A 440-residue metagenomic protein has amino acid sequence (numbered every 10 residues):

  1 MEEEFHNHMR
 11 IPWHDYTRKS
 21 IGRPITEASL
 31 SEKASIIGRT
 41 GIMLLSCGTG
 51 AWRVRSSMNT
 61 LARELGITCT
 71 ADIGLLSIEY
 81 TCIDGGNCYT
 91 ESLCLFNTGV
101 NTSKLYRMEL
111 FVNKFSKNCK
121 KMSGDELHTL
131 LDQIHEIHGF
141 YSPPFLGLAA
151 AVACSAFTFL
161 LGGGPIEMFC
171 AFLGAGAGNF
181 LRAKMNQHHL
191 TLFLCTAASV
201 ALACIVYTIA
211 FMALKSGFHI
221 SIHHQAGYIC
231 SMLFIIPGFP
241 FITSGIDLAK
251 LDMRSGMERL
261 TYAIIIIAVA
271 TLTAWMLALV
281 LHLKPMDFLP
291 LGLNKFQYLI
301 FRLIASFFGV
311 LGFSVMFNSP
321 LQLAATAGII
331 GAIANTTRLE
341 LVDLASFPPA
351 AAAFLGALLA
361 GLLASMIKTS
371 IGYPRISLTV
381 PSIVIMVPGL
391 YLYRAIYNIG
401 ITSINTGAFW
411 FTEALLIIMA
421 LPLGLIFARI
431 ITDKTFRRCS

Functional and structural regions predicted by a protein language model:
M1-T129, Q133-H135, G139: Soluble N-terminal domains of membrane-associated systems
K114-T129, P144-S155, F172-R182, A278-P285 (+3 more regions): Hydrophobic, membrane-facing alpha-helical anchors
F140-T243, M316-F317, L321, T326: Core alpha-helical transmembrane segments of integral membrane proteins
A156-F157, L161, A177-N186, L202 (+8 more regions): Alpha-helical membrane-inserting segments
F159-G174, H223-P237, L289-A305, A345-L359 (+1 more regions): Structural signature of hydrophobic alpha-helical transmembrane segments
L214-H223, L281-K295, N398-F409: Membrane-interface helix termini and inter-helical loops of multi-pass transporters
G227-M232, T243-D247, L251-I267, Q297 (+2 more regions): C-terminal transmembrane helix-loop-helix hairpin of multi-pass membrane proteins
F234-I242, Y262-L344: Generic multipass alpha-helical transmembrane bundles of integral membrane proteins
